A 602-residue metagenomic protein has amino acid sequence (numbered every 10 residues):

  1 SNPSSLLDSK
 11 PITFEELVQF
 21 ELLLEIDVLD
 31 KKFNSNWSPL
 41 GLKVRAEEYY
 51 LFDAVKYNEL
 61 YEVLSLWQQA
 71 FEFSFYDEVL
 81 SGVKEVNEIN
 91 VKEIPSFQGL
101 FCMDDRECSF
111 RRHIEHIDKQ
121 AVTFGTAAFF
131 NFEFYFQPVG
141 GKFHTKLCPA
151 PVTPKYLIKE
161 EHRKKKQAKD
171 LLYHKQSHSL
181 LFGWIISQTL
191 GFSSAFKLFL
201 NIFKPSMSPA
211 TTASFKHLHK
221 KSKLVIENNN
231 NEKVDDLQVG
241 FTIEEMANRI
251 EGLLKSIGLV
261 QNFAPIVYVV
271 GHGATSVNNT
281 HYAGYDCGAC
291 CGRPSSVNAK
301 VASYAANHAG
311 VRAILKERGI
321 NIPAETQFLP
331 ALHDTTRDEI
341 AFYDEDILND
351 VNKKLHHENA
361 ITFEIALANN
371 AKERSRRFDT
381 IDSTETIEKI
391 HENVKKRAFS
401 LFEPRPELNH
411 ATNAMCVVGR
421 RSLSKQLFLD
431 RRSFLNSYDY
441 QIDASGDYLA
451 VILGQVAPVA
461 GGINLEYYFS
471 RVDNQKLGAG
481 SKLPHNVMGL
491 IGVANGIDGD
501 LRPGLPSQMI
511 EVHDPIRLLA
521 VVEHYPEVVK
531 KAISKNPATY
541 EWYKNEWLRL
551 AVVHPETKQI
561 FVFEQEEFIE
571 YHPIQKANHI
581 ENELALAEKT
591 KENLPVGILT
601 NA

Functional and structural regions predicted by a protein language model:
S1-G240: N-terminal extension/subdomain marker
D8, Q19, L23, L355-A602: Long, compositionally biased intrinsically disordered regions
F75, K92, D105-F110, N248-E251 (+3 more regions): Short, glycine/acidic-rich beta->alpha junctions
E85-N90, L253-G258, P265, F399-P406 (+1 more regions): Generic recognition of flexible, low-complexity loop/linker segments
M103, F132, V270-G271, V417-G419: Generic beta-strand/beta-sheet core signal
D105-E107, F136, G273-T275, R421-S424: Short, glycine-/Ser/Thr-/acidic-enriched flexible segments
A121-A168, K223-I266, G271-K354, F428-L429 (+1 more regions): Catalytic or ion-translocation cores adjacent to nucleophile or general acid/base/metal-coordination motifs in diverse
F215, H219, L329-I381: Long, charge-rich alpha-helical interaction segments
